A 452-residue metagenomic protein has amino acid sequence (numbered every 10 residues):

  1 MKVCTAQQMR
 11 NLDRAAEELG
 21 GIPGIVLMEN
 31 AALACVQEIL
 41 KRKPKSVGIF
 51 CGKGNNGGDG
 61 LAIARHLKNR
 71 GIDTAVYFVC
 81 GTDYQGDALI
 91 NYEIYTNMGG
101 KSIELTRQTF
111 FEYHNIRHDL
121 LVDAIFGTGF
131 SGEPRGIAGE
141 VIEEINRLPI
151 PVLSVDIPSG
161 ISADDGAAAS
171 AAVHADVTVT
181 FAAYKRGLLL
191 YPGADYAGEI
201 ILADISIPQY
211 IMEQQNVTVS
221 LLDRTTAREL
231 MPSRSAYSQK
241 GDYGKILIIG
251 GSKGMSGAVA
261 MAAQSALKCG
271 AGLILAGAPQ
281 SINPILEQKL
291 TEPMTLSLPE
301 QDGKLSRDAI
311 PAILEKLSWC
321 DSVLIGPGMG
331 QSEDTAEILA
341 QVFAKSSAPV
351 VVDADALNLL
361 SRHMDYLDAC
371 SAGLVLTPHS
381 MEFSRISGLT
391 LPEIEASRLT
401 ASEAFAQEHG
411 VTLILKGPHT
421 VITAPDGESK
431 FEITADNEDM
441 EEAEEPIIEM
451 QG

Functional and structural regions predicted by a protein language model:
M1-V79, L188-V350, N358-V375, S380-G452: Small-residue (G/A/S/T)-rich helix-start motifs and N-terminal tracts that mark the onset
V36-I125, E133-V155, M440: Nucleotide and nucleotide-moiety/phosphate-recognizing core
Y92, A138-I142, A175, I310 (+2 more regions): Amphipathic alpha-helical segments in well-structured domains
R107-F110, I157-A163, R186, A356-L360: Short acidic loop-to-helix transition motifs that present clustered carboxylates
H114-D119, A172, L317-S318, F343: A short, aliphatic-rich alpha-helical micro-motif
H118-L120, I125-V217: Internal gly/pro-rich beta-alpha loop/helix module that stabilizes soluble enzyme cofactors or their anionic handles
